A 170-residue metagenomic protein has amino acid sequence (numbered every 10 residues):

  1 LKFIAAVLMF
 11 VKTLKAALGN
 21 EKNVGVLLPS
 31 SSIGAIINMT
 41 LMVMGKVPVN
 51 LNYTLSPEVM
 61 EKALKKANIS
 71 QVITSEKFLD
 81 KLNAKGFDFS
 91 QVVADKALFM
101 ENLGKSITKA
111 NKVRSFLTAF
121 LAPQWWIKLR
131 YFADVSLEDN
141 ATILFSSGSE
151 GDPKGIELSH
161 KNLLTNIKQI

Functional and structural regions predicted by a protein language model:
L1, A17, S32, N140-L144: AMP-dependent adenylate-forming
F3-K12, P123, I156-I170: Conserved structural elements of the adenylate-forming
V11-L55: Conserved AMP-binding/adenylate-forming
V24, L41, V72, N140 (+1 more regions): Conserved S/T- and glycine-rich ATP-binding loop of Class I adenylate-forming
T54-K85, G104-R114, T118-W126, N166-I170: Conserved ATP-dependent adenylate/AMP-binding module captured primarily in the ANL superfamily
A97-F145, D152: Conserved pre-ATP/AMP-binding loop-to-beta segment of ANL
